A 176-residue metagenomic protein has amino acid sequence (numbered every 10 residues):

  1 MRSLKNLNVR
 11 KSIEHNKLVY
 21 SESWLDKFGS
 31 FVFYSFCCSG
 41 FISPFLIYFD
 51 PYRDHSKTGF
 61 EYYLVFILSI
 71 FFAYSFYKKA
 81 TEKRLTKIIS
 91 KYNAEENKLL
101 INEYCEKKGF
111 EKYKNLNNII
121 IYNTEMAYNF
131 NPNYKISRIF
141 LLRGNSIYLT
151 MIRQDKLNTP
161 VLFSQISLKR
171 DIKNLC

Functional and structural regions predicted by a protein language model:
R2-C176: Ser/Thr-rich, low-complexity intrinsically disordered terminal regions
